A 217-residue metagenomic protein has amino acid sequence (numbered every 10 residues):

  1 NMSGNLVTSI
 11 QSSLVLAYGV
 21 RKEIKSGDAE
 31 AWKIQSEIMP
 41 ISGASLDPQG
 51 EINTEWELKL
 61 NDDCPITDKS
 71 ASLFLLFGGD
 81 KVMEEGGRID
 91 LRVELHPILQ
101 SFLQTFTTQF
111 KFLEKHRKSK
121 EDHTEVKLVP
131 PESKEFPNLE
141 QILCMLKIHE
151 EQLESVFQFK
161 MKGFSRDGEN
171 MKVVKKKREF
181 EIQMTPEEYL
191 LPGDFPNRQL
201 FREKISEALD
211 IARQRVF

Functional and structural regions predicted by a protein language model:
N1-M2, L14-V20, L60-D62, F77-K81 (+4 more regions): Beta-strand elements of well-folded, non-transmembrane domains
M2-L58, P186, L200: A surface-exposed loop-and-adjacent beta-strand signature within N-terminal beta-sandwich domains that mediate ligand
I38-G43, E85-D90, E179-E181: Well-ordered beta-strand positions in beta-sheet-rich domains
E51-E55, G86-R88, Q141: Intrinsic-disorder/low-complexity, polar/charged segments enriched in Ser/Thr/Lys/Arg/Asp/Glu/Gln
D62-F74: Short glycine/proline/serine/threonine-rich loop/turn segments at secondary-structure transition edges
V82-T105: Short beta-strand elements
L103-H123: Localized sequence-composition bias
R117-V216: C-terminal interaction module
